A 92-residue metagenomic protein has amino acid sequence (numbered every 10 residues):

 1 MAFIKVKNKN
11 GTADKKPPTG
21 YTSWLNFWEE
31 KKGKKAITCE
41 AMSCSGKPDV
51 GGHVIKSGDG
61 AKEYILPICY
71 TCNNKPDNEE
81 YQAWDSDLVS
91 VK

Functional and structural regions predicted by a protein language model:
M1-G33, Y81-K92: Short, intrinsically disordered terminal segments enriched in charged and Pro/Gly residues
V6, W28, C39, C69-C72: Generic structural hydrophobic/aromatic packing signal, biased to beta-strands
A13-D14, E40-S45, I65: Short linear motifs at secondary-structure transitions and domain/linker junctions
W24-D49: Short cysteine-rich loop/turn motifs with clustered Cys
S45-Y64: Histidine-centered nuclease catalytic patch
D49, P76-Y81: Substrate-binding/catalytic groove segments of enzymes that remodel or degrade extracellular structural polymers
V54-S57, L66, Y81-L88: "Short basic amphipathic alpha-helical interaction patches in structured regions
D59-P76: Short beta-strand-alpha-helix junction that forms the catalytic/metal-binding core of metal-dependent nuclease domains
